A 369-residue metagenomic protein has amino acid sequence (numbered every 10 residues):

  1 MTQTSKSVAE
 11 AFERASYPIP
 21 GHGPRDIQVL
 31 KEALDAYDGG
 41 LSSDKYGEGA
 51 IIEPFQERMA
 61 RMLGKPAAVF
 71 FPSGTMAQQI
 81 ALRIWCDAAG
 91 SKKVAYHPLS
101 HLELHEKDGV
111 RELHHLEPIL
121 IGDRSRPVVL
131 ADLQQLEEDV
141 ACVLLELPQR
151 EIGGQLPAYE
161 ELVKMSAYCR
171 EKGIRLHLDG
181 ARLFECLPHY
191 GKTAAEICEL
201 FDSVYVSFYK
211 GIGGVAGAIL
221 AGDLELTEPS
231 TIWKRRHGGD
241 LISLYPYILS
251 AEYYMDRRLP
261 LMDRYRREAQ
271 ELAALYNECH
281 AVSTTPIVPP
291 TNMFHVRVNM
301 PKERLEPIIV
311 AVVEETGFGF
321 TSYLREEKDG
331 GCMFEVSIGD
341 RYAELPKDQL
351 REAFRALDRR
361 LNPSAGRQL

Functional and structural regions predicted by a protein language model:
T2-Q3, A281-L369: Conserved C-terminal alpha-helix-loop-beta "cap" of PLP-dependent enzymes that closes/shapes the active-site mouth
S5, P18-S73, D87, P98-E103 (+2 more regions): Conserved N-terminal alpha-helix of the aminotransferase class I/II PLP-enzyme fold
C86-A141: PLP-dependent aminotransferase-like
H97-L102, R236-H237, E326: Short glycine-enriched loops at secondary-structure junctions
E117-P118, L176-L178, F320: Hydrophobic beta-strand scaffold residues
R126-G180: Active-site phosphate-binding strand-loop segment of PLP-dependent enzymes
E151, L156, E199-H280, T284-T291 (+1 more regions): Active-site C-terminal subdomain of aminotransferase-like
